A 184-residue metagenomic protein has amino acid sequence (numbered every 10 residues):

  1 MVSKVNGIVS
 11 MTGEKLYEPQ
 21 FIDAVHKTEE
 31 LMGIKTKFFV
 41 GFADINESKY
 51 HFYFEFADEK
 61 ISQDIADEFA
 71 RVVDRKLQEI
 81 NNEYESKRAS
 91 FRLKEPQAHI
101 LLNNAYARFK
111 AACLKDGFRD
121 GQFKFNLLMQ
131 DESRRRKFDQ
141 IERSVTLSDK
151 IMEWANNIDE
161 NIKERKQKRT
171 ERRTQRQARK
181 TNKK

Functional and structural regions predicted by a protein language model:
M1-K184: AMP-binding adenylation
